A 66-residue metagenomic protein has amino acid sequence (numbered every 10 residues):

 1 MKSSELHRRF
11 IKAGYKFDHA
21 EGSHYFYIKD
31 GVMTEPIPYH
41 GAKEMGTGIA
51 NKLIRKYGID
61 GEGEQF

Functional and structural regions predicted by a protein language model:
M1, P36-I37: Short, contiguous strand/loop micro-motifs
M1-G14: Polyanion-binding surface elements
F10, V32-M33: Generic signal for short, ordered secondary-structure residues within or immediately flanking folded domains
G14-A20: Short secondary-structure junctions
Y27-G31: Active-site beta-strand termini and strand-to-loop segments that position acidic
M33, H40-F66: C-terminal structural segments of small proteins and small subunits
